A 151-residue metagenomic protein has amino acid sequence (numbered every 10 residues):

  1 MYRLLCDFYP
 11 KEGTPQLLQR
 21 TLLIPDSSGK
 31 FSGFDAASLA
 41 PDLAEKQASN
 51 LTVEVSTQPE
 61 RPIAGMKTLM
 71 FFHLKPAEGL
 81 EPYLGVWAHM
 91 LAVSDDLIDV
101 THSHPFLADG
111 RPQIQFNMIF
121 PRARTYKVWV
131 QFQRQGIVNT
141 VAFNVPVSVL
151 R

Functional and structural regions predicted by a protein language model:
M1-R151: N-terminal soluble domains immediately following signal/targeting peptides that reside in extracytoplasmic
